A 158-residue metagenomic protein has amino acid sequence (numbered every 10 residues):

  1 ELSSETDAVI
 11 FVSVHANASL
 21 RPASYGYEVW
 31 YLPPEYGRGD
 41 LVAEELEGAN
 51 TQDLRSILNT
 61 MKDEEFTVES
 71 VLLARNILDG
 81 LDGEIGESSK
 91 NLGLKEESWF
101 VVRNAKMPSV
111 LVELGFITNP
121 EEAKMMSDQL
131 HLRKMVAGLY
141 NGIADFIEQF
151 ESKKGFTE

Functional and structural regions predicted by a protein language model:
E1-E158: Active-site-proximal helix/loop segments of hydrolytic enzymes
